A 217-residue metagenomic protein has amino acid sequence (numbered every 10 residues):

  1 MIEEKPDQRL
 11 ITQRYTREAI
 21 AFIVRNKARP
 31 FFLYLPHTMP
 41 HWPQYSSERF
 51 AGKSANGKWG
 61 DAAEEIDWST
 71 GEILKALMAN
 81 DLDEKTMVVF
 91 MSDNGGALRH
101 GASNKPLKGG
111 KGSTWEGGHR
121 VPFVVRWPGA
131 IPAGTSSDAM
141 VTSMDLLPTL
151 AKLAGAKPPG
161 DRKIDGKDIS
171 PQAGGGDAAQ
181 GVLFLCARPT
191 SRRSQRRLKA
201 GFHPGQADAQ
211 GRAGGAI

Functional and structural regions predicted by a protein language model:
M1-A28, H37-S46, A207, R212-G214: Formylglycine-dependent
I2-Q13, G52-E65: The substrate-binding groove and active-site-proximal loops of carbohydrate-active enzymes, especially glycoside
I11, K58, E65, G71 (+3 more regions): Alpha/beta-hydrolase-fold serine-hydrolase catalytic core, especially in secreted/extracellular enzymes
A19, P30-P36, A63-I66, T70 (+3 more regions): Beta-strand elements within well-structured catalytic alpha/beta cores of enzymes that handle phosphate/sulfate esters
I20-V24, L74, M78, L147-A151 (+1 more regions): Non-transmembrane alpha-helical segments in soluble domains of secreted/periplasmic/extracellular proteins
N26-L33, L82-V88, R120-V121, D177-Q180 (+1 more regions): Loop/turn elements at helix/coil->beta-strand transitions in domains of secreted/extracellular proteins
P43-Y45, G52-A62, K75-A130, T142: Histidine-centered active-site microenvironments of extracellular/periplasmic hydrolases and transferases
G96-E116, I131-A139, M144-I217: C-terminal cap/loop subdomain of S1 sulfatases and analogous C-terminal strand-loop tails that border
